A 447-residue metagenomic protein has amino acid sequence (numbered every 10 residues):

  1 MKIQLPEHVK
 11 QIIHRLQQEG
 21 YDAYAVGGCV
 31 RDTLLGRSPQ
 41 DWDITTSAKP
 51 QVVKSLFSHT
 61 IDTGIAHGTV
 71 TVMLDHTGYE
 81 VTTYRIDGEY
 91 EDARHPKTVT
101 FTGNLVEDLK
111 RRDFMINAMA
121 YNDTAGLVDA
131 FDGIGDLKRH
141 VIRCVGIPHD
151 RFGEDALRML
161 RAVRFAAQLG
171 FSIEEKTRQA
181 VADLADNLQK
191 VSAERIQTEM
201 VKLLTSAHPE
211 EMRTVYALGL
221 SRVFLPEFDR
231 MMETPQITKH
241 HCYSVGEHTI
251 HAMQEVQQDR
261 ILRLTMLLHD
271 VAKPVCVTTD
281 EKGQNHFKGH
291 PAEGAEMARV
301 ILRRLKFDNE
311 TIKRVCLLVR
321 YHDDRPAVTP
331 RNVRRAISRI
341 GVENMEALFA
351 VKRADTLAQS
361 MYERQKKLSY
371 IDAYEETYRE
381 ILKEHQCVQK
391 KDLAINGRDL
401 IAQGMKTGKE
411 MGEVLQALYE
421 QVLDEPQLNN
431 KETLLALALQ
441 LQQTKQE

Functional and structural regions predicted by a protein language model:
M1-E447: Catalytic cores of the polymerase beta-like nucleotidyltransferase superfamily and closely associated nucleotide
